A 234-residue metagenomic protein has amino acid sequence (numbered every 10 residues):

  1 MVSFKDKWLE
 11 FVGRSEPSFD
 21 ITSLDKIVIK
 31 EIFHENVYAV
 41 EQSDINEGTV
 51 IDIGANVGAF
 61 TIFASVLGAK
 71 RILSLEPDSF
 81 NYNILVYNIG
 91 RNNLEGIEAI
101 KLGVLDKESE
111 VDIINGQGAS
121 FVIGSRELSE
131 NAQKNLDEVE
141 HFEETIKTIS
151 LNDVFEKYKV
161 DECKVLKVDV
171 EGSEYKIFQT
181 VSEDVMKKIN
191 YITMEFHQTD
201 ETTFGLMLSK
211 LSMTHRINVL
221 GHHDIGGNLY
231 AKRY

Functional and structural regions predicted by a protein language model:
M1-Y234: Phosphate/nucleotide-binding beta-alpha loop and adjacent structural elements of enzyme active sites
